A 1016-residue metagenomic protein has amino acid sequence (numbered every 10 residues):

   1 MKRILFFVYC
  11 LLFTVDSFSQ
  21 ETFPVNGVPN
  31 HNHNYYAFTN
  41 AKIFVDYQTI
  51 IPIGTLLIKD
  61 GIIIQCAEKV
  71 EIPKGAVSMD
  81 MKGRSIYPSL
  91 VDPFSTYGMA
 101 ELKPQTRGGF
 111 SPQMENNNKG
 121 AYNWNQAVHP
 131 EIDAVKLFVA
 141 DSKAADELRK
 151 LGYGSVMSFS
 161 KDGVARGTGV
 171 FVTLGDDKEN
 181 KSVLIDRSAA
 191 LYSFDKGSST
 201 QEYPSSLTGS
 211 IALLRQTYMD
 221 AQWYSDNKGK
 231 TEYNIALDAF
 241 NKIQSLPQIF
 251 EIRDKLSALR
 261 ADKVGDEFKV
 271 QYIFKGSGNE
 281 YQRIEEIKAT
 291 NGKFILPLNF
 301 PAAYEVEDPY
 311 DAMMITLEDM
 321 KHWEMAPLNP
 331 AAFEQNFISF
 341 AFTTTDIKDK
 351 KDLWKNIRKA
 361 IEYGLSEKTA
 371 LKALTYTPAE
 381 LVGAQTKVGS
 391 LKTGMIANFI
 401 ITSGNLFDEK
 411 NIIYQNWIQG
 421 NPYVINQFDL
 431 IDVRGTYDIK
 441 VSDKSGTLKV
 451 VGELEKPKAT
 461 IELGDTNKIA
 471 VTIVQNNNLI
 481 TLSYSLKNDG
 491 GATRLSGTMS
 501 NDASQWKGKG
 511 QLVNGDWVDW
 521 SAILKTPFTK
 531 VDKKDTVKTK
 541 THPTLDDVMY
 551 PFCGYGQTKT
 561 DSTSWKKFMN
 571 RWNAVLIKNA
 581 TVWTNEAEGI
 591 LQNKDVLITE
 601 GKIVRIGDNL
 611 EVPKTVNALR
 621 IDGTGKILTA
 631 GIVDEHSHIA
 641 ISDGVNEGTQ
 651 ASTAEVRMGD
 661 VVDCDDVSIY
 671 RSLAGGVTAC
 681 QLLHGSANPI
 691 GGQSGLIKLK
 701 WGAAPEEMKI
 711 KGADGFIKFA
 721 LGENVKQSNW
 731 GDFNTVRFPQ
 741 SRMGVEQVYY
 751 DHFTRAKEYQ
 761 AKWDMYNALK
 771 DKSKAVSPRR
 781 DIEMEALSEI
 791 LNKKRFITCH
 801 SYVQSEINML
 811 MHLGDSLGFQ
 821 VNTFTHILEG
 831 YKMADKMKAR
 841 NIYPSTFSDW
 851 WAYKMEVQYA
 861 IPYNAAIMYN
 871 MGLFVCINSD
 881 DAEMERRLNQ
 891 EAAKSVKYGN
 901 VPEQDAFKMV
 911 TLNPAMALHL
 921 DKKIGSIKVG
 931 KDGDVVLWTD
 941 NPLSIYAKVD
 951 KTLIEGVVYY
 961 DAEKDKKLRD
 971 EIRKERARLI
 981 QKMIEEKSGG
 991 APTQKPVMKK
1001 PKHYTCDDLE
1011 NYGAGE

Functional and structural regions predicted by a protein language model:
M1-V25: Bacterial Sec-dependent N-terminal signal peptides
E21-F23, V28-N30, N34, I43 (+3 more regions): Histidine-rich, glycine-flanked metal-binding segment
P24-N30, I43-T55, A67-E68, K351 (+9 more regions): Acidic, glycine-enriched loop/beta-strand segments at the rims of small-molecule binding/catalytic pockets
N34-Y36, I72-V135, K150, N573-V575 (+1 more regions): Replace "His-x-His-based motif
F38-A41, F428-T447, E455-D465, T472-I473 (+3 more regions): Tryptophan-anchored aromatic micro-motifs
F94, K440-G446, L479-Y550, Y555: Beta-sheet ligand-binding and adhesion/scaffold domains
F110-N123, E131, P297-T402, W565-K566 (+5 more regions): His/Asp/Glu-enriched, well-ordered alpha-helical/loop segment that forms or immediately abuts the divalent-metal
D141-Y281, I412, I418, S500-Q505 (+7 more regions): Polyanionic/metal-chelating signatures
